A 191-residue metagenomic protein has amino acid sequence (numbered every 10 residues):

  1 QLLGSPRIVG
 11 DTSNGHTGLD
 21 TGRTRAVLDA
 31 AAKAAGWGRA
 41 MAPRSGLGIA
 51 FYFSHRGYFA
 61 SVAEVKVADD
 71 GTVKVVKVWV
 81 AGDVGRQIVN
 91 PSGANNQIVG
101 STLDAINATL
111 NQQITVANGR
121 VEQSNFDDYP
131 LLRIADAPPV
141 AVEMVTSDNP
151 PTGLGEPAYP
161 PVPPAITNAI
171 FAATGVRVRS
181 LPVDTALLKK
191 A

Functional and structural regions predicted by a protein language model:
Q1-A191: Cofactor-binding beta-sheet edge motifs in enzyme active sites
